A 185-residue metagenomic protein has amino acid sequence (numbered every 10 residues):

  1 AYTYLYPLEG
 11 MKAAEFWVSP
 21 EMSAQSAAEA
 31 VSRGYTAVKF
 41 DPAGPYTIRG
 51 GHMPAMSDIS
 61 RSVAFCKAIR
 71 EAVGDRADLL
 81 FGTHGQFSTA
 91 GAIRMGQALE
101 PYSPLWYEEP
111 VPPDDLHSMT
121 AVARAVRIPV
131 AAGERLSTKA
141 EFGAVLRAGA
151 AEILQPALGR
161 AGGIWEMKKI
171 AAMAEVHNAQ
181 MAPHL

Functional and structural regions predicted by a protein language model:
A1-L80, Q86, A90-I93, Q97-P101: N-terminal capping/lid subdomain adjacent to the active-site entrance of alpha/beta enzymes
Y2-Y4, K39-D41, L80-H84, E108-P110 (+3 more regions): A cross-family glycoside hydrolase active-site/sugar-binding cleft signature
M22, C66, G74, E109 (+3 more regions): Short, well-ordered helical secondary-structure segments
M22, M53, L79, W106 (+2 more regions): Generic preference for well-ordered secondary structure
V38, I69, G82, Y107 (+3 more regions): Conserved, mostly hydrophobic/aromatic
S88, V111-P112: Right-handed parallel beta-helix/beta-solenoid
Q97, S103, D114-L185: Shared catalytic-loop signature of beta/alpha-barrel
